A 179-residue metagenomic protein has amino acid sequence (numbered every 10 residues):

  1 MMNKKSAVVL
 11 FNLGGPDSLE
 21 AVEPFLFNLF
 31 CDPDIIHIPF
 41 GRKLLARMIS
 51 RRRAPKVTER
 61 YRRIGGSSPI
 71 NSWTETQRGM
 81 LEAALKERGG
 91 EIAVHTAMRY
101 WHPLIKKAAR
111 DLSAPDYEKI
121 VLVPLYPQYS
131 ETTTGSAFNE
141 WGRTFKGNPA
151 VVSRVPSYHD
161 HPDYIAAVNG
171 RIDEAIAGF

Functional and structural regions predicted by a protein language model:
M2-F179: Active-site-proximal alpha-helix that buttresses catalytic centers in soluble enzyme cores
